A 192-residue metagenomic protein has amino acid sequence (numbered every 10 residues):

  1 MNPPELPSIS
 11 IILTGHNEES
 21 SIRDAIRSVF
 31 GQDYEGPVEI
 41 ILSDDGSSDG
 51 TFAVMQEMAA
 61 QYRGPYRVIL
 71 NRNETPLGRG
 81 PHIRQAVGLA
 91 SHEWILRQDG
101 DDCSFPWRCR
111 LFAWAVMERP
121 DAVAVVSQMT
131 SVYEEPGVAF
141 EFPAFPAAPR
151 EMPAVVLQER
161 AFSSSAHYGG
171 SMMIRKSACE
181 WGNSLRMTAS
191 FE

Functional and structural regions predicted by a protein language model:
M1-E192: Nucleotide-sugar donor-binding/catalytic module of glycosyltransferases that assemble extracellular/cell-envelope
